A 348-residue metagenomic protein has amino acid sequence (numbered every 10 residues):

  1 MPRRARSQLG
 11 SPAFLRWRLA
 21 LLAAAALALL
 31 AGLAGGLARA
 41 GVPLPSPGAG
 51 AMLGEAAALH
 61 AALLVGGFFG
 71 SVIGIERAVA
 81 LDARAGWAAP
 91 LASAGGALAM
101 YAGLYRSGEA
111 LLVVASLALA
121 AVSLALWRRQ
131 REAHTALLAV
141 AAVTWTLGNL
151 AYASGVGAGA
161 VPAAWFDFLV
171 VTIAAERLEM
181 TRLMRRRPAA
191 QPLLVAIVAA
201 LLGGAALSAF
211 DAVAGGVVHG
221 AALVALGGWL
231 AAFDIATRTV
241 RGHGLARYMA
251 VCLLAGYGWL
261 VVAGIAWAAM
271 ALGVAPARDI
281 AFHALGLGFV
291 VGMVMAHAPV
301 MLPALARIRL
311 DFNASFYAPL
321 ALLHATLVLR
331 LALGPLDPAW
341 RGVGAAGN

Functional and structural regions predicted by a protein language model:
M1-N348: Hydrophobic alpha-helical transmembrane segments of multi-pass integral membrane proteins
